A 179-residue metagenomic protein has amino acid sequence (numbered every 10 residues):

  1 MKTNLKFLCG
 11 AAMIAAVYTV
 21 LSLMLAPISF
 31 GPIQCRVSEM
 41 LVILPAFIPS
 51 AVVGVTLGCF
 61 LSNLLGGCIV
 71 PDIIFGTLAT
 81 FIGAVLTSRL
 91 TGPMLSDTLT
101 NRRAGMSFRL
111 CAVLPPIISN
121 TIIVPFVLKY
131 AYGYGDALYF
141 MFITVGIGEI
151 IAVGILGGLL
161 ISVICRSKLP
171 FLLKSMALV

Functional and structural regions predicted by a protein language model:
M1-V53, L57: Hydrophobic transmembrane alpha-helices
P27-P32, M40, F60-F75, A79-V179: Membrane-embedded alpha-helical hairpins and interfacial helices in multi-pass inner-membrane proteins
